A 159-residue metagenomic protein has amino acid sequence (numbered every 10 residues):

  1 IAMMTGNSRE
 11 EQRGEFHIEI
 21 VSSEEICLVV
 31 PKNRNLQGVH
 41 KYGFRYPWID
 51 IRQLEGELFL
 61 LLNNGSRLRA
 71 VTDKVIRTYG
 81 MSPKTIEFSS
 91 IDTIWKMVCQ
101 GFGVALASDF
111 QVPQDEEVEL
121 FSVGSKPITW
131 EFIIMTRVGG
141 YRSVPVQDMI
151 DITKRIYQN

Functional and structural regions predicted by a protein language model:
I1-G56, F110-E117, P127-I128: Acidic, Gly/Pro-rich loop/turn segments at junctions of secondary structure
T5, G65-F121: Hydrophobic hinge/microswitch elements
T5, Q37-I51, E55-Y79, R142-I150 (+1 more regions): Secondary-structure junction motif
E19, R52, W95-K96, Q147: Alpha-helical segments flanking ligand/cofactor-binding loops in enzyme cores
S22-E25, K32, N63, S89 (+2 more regions): Residues at the C-termini of beta-strands that transition into short coil/loop
L120-N159: A late-sequence structural motif
